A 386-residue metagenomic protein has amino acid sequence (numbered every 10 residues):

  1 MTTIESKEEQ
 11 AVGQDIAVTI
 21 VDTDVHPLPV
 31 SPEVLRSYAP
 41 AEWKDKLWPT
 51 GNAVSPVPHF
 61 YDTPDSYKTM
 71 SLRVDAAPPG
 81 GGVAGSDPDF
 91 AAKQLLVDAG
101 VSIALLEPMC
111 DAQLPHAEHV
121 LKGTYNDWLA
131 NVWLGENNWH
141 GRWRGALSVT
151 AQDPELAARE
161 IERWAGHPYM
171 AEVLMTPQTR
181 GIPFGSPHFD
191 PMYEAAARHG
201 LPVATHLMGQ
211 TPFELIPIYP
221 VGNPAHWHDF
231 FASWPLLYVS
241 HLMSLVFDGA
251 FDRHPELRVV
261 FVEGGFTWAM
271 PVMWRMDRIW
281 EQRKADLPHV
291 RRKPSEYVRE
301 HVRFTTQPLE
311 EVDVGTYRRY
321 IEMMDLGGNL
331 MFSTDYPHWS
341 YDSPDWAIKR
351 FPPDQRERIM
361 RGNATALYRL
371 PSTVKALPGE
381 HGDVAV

Functional and structural regions predicted by a protein language model:
T2-V21, P29-D98, S102, D127 (+9 more regions): Mid-to-C-terminal alpha-helical segments outside catalytic/metal-binding sites
T3, L134-N137, R142-W143, V149 (+4 more regions): Catalytic pocket-lining loop regions of alpha/beta-barrel enzymes, especially the amidohydrolase/enolase/GH5 lineages
V25, V101, E107-C110, S148 (+3 more regions): Short, well-ordered beta-to-alpha junction loops that form the rim of enzyme active sites and present histidine/acidic
S31-E33, M109, L215, F261 (+2 more regions): Hydrophobic alpha-helical membrane-insertion segments
R73-G81, K93-P115, R142-S148, A171-M175: Divalent metal-dependent hydrolysis catalytic cores, especially in the metallo-beta-lactamase
C110-L114, R180, W339, P344: A short, flexible beta-alpha/helix-coil linker loop
A117-H119: Internal helix-loop-helix
